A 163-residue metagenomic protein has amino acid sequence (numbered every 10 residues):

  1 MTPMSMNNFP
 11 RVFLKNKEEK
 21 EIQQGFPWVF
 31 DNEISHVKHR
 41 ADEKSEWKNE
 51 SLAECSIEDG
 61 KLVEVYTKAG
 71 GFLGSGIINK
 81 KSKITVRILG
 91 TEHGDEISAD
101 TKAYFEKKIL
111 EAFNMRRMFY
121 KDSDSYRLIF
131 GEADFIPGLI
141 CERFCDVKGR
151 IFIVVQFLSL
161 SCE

Functional and structural regions predicted by a protein language model:
M1-E163: RNA-binding accessory domains that recognize and position tRNA/RNA substrates
